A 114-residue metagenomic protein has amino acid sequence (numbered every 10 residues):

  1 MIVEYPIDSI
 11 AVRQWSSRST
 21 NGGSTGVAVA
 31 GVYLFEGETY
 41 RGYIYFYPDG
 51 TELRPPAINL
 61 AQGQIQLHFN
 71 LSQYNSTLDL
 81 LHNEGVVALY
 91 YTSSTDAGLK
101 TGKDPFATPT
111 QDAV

Functional and structural regions predicted by a protein language model:
M1-S9, S19-G22, Q62-Q66, Q73-S76 (+1 more regions): Short linear motifs at secondary-structure transitions and domain/linker junctions
M1-Y45: OB-fold ssDNA-binding interfaces and closely related basic DNA-contact patches used across DNA replication/repair
I7, D49, P56-A57, F106 (+1 more regions): Generic low-complexity segments that are intrinsically disordered, proline-rich and/or Lys/Arg-biased
R13-W15, Y33-F35, Y45-Y47, N70 (+2 more regions): A structural detector for beta-sheet-dominated domains
S17, T39, T51, D96 (+1 more regions): Generic "edge-of-domain/loop-turn" microfeature
T25-G31, L53-A57, D96-D104: Short, well-ordered strand-loop elements centered on a beta-strand within folded domains, enriched for acidic residues
T39-L78: Acidic, aromatic-enriched beta-alpha/helix-loop junctions
Q66-V114: Short, compact, well-ordered microdomains
